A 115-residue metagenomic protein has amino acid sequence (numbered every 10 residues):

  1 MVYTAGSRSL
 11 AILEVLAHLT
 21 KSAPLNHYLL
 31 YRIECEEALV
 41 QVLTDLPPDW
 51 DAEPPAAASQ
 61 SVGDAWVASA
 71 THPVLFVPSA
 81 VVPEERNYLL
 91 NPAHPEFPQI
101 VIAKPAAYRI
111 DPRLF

Functional and structural regions predicted by a protein language model:
M1-H27: Long, hydrophobic N-terminal alpha-helical segment
P24-F115: Active-site and NAD+-binding cores of ADP-ribose-processing enzymes
